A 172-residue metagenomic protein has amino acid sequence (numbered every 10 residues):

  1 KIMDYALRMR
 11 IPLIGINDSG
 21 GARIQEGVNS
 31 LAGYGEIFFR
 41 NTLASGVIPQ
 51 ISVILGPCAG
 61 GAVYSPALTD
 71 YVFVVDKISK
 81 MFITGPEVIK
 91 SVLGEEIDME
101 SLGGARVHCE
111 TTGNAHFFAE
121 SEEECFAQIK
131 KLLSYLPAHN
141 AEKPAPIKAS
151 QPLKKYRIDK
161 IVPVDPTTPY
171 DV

Functional and structural regions predicted by a protein language model:
K1-I24: A structural preference for short, pocket-lining loop segments at secondary-structure junctions
N17-A141: Conserved catalytic cores of soluble enzyme domains, especially glycine-rich substrate-binding beta-alpha loops
F117-D171: Terminal amphipathic helices with adjacent charged low-complexity linkers/tails
